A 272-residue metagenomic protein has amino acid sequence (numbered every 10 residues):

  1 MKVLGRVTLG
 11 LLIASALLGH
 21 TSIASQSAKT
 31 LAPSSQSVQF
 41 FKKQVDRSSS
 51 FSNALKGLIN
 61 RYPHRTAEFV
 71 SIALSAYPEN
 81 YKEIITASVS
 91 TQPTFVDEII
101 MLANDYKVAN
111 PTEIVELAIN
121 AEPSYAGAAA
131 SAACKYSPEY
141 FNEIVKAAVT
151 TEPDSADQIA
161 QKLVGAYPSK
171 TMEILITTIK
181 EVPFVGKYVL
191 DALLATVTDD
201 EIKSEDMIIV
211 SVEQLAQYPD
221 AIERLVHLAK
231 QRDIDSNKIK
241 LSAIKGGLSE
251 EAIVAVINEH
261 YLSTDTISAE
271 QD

Functional and structural regions predicted by a protein language model:
M1-K2, I13: Secretory N-termini
K2-G5, L18-D272: General marker for long, soluble alpha-helical cores
T8-A16: Bacterial N-terminal signal peptides
